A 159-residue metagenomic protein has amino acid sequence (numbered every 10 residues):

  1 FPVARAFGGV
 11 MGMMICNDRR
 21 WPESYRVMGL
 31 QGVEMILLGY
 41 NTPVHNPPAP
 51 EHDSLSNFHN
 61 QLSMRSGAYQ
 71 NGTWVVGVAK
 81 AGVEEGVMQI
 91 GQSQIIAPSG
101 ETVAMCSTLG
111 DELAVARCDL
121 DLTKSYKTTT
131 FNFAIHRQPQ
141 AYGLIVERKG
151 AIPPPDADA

Functional and structural regions predicted by a protein language model:
P2-A6, A116: Short acidic-hydrophobic surface loop/beta-edge motif
G8, P22-E23, Q140, A151: Sequence-pattern detector for short linear motifs and compositional/periodic biases rather than a specific fold
V10, C16-L113: CN hydrolase (nitrilase-like) catalytic-core segments centered on the catalytic cysteine and neighboring Lys/Glu
T73-A159: C-terminal beta-strand edge segments of enzyme domains
